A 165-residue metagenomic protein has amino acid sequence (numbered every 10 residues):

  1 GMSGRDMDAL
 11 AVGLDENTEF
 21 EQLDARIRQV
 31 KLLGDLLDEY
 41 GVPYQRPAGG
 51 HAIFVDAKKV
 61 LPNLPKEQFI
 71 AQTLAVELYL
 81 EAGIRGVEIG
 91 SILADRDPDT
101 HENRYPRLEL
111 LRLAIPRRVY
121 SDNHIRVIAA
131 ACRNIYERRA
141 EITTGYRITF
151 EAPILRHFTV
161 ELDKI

Functional and structural regions predicted by a protein language model:
G1-A71: Active-site C-terminal subdomain of aminotransferase-like
S3-G4, I92-A94: Short glycine-enriched loops at secondary-structure junctions
N17, E81, L93-I165: PLP-dependent enzyme catalytic core of the Aspartate aminotransferase-like
H51, I84, L111: A broad, low-specificity signal marking well-ordered, structured residues that form hydrophobic/aromatic
K58-G83, D99-P106: Active-site loop ensemble at the mouth of alpha/beta enzyme cores that anchors a bound cofactor
